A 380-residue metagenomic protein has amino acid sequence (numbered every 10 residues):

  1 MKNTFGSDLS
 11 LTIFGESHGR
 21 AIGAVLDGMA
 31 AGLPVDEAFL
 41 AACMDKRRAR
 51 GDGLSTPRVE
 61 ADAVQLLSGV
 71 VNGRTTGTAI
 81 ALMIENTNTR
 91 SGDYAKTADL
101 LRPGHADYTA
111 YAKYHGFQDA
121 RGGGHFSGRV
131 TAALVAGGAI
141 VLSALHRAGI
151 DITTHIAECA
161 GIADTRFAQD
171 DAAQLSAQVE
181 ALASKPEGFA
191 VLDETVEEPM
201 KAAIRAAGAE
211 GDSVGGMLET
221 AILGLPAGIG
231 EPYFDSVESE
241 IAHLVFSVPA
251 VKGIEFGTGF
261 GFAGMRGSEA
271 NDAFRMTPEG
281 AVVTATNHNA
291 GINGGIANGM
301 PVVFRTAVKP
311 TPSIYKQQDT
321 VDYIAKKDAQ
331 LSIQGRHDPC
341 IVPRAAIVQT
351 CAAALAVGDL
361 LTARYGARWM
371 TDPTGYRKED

Functional and structural regions predicted by a protein language model:
M1-R58: N-terminal, positively charged regions that mediate nucleic acid binding
S10, S313-D380: Internal helix-turn-beta structural module
S10-G15, Q118-V130, A227-E231, N287-I292 (+1 more regions): A short glycine/serine-rich beta->alpha loop
F14-R20, V135, G211-D328: Glycine-rich anion/phosphate-binding loop at the beta-strand->alpha-helix junction
R20-G32, G128-I150, D235-H243, M300-V302 (+2 more regions): Alpha-helical support elements that line or immediately flank enzyme active sites and cofactor-binding pockets
C43-T109: Glycine-rich, N-terminal phosphate-binding loop and its surrounding beta-alpha-beta segment
A98-G124, T320-H337: Short acidic, glycine/tyrosine-flanked loop/strand segments centered on an H-E-D-like triad
K113-Y233: Glycine-rich, mobile lid/loop segments that gate access to catalytic sites or pores
